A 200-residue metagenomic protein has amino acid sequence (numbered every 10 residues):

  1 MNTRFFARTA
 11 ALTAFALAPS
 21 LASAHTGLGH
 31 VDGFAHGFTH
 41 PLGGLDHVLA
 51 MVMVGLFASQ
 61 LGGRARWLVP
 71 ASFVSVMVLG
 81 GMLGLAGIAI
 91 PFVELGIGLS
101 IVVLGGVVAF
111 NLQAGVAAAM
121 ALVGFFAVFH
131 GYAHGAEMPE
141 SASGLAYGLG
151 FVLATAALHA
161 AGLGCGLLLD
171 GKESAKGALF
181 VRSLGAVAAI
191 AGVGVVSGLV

Functional and structural regions predicted by a protein language model:
N2-V200: Membrane metalloprotein/metal-transporter helix-bundle signature
